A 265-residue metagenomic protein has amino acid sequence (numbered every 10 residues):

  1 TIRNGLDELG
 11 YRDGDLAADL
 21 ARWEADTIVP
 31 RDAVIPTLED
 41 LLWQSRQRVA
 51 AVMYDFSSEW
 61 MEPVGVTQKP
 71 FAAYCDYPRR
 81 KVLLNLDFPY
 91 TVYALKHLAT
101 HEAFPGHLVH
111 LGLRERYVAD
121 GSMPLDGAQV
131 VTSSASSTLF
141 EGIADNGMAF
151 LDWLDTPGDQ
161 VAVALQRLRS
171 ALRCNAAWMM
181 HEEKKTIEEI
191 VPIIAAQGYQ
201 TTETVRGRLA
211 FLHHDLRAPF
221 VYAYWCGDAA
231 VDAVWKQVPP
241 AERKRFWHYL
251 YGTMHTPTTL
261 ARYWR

Functional and structural regions predicted by a protein language model:
T1-R265: N-terminal maturation segment of proteins
